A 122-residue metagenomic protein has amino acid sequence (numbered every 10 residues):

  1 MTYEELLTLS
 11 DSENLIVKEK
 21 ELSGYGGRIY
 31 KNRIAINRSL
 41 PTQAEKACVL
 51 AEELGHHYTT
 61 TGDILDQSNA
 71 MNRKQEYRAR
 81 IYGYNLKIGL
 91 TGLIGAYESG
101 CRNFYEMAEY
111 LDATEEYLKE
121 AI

Functional and structural regions predicted by a protein language model:
M1-I122: Active-site hotspot residues in diverse enzymes, especially metal/ion-binding acidic/histidine motifs
